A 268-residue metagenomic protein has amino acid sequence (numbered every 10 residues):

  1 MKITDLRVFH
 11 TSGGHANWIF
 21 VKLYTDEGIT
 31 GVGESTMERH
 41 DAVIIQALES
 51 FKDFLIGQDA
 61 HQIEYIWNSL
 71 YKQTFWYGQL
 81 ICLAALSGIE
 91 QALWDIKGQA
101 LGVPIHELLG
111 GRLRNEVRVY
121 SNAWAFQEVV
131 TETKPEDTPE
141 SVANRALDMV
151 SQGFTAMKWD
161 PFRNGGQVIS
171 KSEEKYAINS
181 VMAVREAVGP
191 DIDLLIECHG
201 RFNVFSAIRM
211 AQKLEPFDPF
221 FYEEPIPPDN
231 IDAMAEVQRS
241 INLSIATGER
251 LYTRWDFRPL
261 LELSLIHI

Functional and structural regions predicted by a protein language model:
M1-V32, T36-M37: Structured beta-strand/loop patches that form or line metal/cofactor-binding pockets in enzymes
I3, G28, F51, I89 (+5 more regions): Conserved, mostly hydrophobic/aromatic
Y24-L101: Metal- or metallocofactor-binding catalytic centers and their adjacent structured scaffolds across diverse enzyme
E90-Q127: Glycine-rich, aromatic-flanked loop segments that form ligand/cofactor-binding clefts across common enzyme folds
E116-V117, S121-S240: Metal-dependent enolase-superfamily TIM-barrel catalytic cores that perform enediolate-based chemistry
V204-M210, R254-L263: Catalytic cores of alpha/beta
P225-P228, T247-R258: A general structural motif
I266-I268: Conserved small/polar residues in nucleotide/adenosyl-binding loops
